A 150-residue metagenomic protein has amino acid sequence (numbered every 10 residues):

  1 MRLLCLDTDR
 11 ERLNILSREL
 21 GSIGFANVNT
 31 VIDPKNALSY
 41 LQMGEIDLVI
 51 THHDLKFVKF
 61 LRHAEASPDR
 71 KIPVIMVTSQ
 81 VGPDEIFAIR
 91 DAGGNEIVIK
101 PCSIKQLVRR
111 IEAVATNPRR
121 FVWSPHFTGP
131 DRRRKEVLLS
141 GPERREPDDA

Functional and structural regions predicted by a protein language model:
M1-E11, L16-L20, V49: Conserved acidic segment of CheY-like receiver
T30-L48, L55: Acidic, metal-coordinating helix/loop segments flanking the phosphotransfer/catalytic sites of two-component signaling
E45-D47, P68-P73: His-Asp phosphorelay/catalytic-motif detector in bacterial-type signaling
D54-R70: Short amphipathic alpha-helix used as the core "switch/output" element in two-component signaling
V77-T78: Hydrophobic/aromatic residues positioned on beta-strands within the core alpha/beta folds
V81-I97, V122, R133: Alpha4 helix (beta4-alpha4-beta5 surface) of REC/receiver domains from two-component response regulators
C102-A115, W123: C-terminal output helix
T116-A150: CheY-like receiver
